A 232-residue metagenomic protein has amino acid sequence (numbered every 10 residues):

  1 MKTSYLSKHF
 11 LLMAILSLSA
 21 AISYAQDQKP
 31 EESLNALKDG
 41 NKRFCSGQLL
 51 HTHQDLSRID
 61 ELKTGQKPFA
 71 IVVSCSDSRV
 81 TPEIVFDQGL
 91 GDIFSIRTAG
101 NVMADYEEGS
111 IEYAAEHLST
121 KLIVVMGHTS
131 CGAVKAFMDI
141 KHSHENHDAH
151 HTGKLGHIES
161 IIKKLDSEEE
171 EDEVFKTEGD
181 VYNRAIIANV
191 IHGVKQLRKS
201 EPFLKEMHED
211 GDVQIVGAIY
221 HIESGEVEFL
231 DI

Functional and structural regions predicted by a protein language model:
M1-L11: Bacterial N-terminal signal peptides that target proteins for export
H9-A20: Bacterial N-terminal signal peptides
A25-K67, L90-G91, G100-G109, E116-L118 (+1 more regions): Divalent-metal-activated hydrolytic enzyme cores
S74-R79, A99-V102, H128-C131: Short glycine-enriched loops at secondary-structure junctions
E83: Portal/gating segments that form or line small-molecule/metal binding sites
F86-S95: Short helix-loop-beta junction
V125: Conserved functional hotspot residues or short segments at active or partner-binding sites across diverse domains
